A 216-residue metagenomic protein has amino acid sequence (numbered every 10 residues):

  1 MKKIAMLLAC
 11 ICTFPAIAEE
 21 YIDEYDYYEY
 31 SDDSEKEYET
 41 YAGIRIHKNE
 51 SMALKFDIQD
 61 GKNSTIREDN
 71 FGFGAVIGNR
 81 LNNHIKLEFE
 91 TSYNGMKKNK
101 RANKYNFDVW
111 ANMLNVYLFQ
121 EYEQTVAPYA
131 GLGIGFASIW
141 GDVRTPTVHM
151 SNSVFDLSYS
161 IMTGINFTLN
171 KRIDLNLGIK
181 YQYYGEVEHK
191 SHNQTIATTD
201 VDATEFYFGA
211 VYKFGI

Functional and structural regions predicted by a protein language model:
M1-I4: Positively charged n-region of N-terminal signal peptides that target proteins for export
C10-I17: Hydrophobic h-region of N-terminal signal peptides that target proteins for export in Gram-negative bacteria
A18-N79, G141, E205, K213-I216: Short glycine/proline- and aromatic-enriched beta-strand/turn motifs that initiate or cap beta-hairpins
S34-K36, K62-D69, A102-V109, V148-F155 (+1 more regions): Replace "Gram-negative outer membrane beta-barrel proteins" with "bacterial and organellar outer membrane beta-barrel
Y41, K86, T125-A127, G164 (+2 more regions): Membrane-spanning beta-strand positions in outer-membrane beta-barrel proteins
I46-E50, F73-T145, V201-I216: Gram-negative (and chloroplast) outer-membrane scaffold detector with strong preference for beta-barrel transmembrane
A53-G61, K98-Y105, W140-H149, V187-T195: Outer-membrane beta-barrel translocator domains and adjoining extracellular loop/strand segments of Gram-negative
K55, N94-M96, N170-I216: Predominantly the C-terminal beta-signal and adjacent terminal strand-loop region of outer-membrane beta-barrel
